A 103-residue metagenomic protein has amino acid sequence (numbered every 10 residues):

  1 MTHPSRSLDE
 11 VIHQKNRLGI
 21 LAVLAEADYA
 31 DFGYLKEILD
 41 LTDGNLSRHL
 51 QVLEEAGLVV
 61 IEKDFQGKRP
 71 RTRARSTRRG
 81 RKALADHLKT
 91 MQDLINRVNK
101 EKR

Functional and structural regions predicted by a protein language model:
M1-S5, A22, R81-R103: Amphipathic alpha-helical dimerization/coiled-coil segments that flank or bridge DNA-binding/regulatory modules
P4-N45, Q66-R75: N-terminal helix-turn-helix DNA-binding core of bacterial DNA-binding proteins
H13, H49, H87: Histidine-centered active-site/metal-ligand motif
L50-E54: Basic amphipathic alpha-helical segments that dock to polyanions
G57: Glycine-centered, phosphate/nucleic-acid-interacting loop/turn motifs that mediate DNA/RNA or nucleotide
I61: Short beta-strand "wing" residues that participate in macromolecule-binding interfaces
S76-G80: Accessory beta->alpha helical hairpin/"wing" motif in late/C-terminal subdomains of nucleic-acid enzymes
